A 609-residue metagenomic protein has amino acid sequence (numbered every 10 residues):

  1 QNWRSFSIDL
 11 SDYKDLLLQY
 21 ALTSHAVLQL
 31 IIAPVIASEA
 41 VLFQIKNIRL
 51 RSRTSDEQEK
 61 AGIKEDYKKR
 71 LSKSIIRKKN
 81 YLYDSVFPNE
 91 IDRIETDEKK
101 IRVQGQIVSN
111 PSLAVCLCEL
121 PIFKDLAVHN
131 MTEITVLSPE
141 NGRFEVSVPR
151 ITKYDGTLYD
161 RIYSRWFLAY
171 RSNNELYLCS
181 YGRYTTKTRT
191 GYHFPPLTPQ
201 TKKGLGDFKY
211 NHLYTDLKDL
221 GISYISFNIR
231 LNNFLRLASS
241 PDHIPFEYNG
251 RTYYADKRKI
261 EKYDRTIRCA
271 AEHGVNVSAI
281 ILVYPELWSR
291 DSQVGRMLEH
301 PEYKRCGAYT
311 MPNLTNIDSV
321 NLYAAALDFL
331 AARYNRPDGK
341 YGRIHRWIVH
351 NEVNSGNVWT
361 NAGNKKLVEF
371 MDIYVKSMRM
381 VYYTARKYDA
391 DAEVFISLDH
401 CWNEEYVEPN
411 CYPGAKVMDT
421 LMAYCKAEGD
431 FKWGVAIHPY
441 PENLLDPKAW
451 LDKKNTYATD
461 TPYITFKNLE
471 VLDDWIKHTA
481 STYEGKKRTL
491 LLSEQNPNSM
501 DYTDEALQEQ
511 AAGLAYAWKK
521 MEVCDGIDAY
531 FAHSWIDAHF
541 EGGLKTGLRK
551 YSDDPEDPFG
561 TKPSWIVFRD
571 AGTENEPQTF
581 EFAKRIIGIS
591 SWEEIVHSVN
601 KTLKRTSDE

Functional and structural regions predicted by a protein language model:
Q1-L22, S38-F43, E133-I151, P312-N316: Extracellular carbohydrate recognition and processing domains and analogous Trp-centered ligand-binding platforms
S7-F43, I48, I162-Y170, L327: Extracellular beta-strand ligand-recognition surfaces/modules
V35-L71, Y177-H193: Extracellular polysaccharide-targeting segments
I48, R53-T96, T573: Short, compositionally biased P/S/T/A/G/V-rich stretches that sit at domain boundaries
R70-R77, Y81, P149-D155, E175-N232: Boundary/entry segment of secreted carbohydrate-active catalytic domains
N211, Y323-A326, R343, E369-D504: Noncatalytic carbohydrate-binding groove/subsite architecture in carbohydrate-active enzymes
S223-Y406, E442-N443, D537-G542: Substrate-binding cleft and catalytic face of glycoside hydrolase catalytic domains, especially the flexible beta-alpha
E302-R305, V358, Y502-Y516, K520-E609: Aromatic-rich peripheral "rim/lid" segments of glycoside hydrolase catalytic domains that contact and position glycan
